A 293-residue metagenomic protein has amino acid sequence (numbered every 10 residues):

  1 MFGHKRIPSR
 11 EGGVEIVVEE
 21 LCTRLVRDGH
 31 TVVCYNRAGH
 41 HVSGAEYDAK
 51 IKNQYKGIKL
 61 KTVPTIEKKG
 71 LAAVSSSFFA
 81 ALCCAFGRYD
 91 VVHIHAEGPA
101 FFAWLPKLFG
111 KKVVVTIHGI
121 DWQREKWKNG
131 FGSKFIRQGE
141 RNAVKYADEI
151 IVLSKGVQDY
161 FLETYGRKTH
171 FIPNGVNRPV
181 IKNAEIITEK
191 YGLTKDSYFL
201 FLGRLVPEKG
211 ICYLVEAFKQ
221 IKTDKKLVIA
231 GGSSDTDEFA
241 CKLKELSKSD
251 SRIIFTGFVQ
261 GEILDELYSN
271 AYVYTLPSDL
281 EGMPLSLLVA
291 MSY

Functional and structural regions predicted by a protein language model:
L82-A85, L108, G132-I150: Membrane-proximal helix-turn-helix segments that form the acceptor-binding/catalytic region of lipid-linked
I94-P99: Short His-centered aromatic/hydrophobic patch
K112, Q123-N142, K182: Nucleotide-sugar donor phosphate/pyrophosphate-binding loop at the beta->alpha transition of glycosyltransferases
G156, G175: Carbohydrate-associated surface elements
G192-Q220, V228: Conserved donor-binding/catalytic core segment of Leloir-type glycosyltransferases
A240-V259: Nucleotide-activated donor-binding/catalytic signature segment of Leloir-type glycosyltransferases, i.e., the conserved
F258-V259, E266-A271: Short alpha-helical donor nucleotide-sugar binding micro-motif in glycosyltransferases
D279: Aromatic "clamp/platform" in nucleotide-sugar-dependent glycosyltransferases that forms part of the donor/acceptor
